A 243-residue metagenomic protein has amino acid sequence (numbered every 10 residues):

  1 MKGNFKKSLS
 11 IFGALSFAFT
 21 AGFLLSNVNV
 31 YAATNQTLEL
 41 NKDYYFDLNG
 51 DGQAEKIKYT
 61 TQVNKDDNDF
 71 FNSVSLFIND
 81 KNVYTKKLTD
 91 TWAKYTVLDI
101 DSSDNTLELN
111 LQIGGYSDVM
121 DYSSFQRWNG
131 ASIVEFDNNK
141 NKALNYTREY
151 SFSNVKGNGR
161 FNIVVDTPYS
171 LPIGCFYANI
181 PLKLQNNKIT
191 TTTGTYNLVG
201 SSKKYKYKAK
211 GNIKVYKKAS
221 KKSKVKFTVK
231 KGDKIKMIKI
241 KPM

Functional and structural regions predicted by a protein language model:
M1-Y31: Sec-dependent N-terminal signal peptides of Gram-positive bacterial secreted proteins and lipoproteins
V28-L40: Low-complexity, acidic Ser/Thr/Pro-rich repeat tracts that form intrinsically disordered stalk/linker regions of very
A33-Q36, D80-W92, D137-N139, V225: Blade-edge motifs of beta-propeller repeat domains
Y44-L48: Calcium-binding motifs, dominated by EF-hand helix-loop-helix domains
D51: Acidic carboxylate motifs that coordinate Ca2+ or other divalent cations, activating on Asp/Glu
E55-Y59, N110: Structural core positions within WD40/WD-like beta-propeller blades
W92-S202: Short aromatic loop motif centered on NTY/YTY
V199-M243: Beta-loop motif signature
